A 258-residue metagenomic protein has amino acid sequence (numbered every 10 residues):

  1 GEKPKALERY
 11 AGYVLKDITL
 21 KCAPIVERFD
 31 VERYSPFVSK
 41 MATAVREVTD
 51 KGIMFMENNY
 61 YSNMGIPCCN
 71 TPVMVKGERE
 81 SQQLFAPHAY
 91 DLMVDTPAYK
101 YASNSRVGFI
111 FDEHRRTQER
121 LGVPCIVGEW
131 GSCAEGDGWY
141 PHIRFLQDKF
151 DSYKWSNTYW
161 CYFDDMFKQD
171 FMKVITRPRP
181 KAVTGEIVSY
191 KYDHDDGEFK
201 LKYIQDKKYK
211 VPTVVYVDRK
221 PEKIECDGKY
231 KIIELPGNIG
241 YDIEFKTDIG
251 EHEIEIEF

Functional and structural regions predicted by a protein language model:
G1-D151: Extracellular glycoside hydrolase catalytic/binding regions
M74-Y90, D95-P97, Y101-F109, E135-G228 (+1 more regions): Aromatic-rich peripheral "rim/lid" segments of glycoside hydrolase catalytic domains that contact and position glycan
